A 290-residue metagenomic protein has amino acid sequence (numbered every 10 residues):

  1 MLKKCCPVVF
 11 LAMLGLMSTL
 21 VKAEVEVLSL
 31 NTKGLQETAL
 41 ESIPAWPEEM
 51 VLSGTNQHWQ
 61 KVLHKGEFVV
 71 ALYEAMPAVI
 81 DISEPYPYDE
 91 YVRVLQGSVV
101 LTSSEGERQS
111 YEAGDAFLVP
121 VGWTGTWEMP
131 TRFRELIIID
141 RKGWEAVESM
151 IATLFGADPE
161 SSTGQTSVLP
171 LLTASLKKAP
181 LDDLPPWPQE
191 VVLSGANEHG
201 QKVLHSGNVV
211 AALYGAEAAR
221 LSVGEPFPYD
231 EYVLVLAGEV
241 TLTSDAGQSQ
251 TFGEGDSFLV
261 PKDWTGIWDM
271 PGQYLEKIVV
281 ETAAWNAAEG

Functional and structural regions predicted by a protein language model:
M1-V9: Bacterial N-terminal signal peptides that target proteins for export
S18-L20: N-terminal signal peptide c-region/cleavage motif recognized by signal peptidases
A23-E67, I82, E148-V210: A short, N-terminal "cap"/entry segment at the start of jelly-roll beta-barrel domains of the cupin/DSBH fold
N56-Q57, G66-Y86, V210-F227: Conserved short histidine dyad/triad with adjacent acidic residue
P85-L101, P226-L242: Short, conserved beta-strand element in jelly-roll/cupin
E105-V121, A246-K262: Short acidic-glycine-tyrosine-enriched beta hairpin
V121-E145, K262-N286: Ligand-binding loop in jelly-roll beta-barrel domains
